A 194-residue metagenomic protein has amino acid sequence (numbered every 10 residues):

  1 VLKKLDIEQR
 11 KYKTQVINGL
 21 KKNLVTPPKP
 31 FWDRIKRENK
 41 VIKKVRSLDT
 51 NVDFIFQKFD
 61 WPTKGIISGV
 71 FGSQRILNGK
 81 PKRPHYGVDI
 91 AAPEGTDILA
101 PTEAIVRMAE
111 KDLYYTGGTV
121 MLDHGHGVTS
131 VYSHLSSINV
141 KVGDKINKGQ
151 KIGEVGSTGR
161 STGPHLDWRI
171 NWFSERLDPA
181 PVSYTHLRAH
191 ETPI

Functional and structural regions predicted by a protein language model:
V1: Short, aromatic- and glycine-rich surface loops/edge beta-strands on solvent-exposed regions
K4-T116: Surface-exposed, glycine-biased beta-strand/turn segments
S68, A91, D97-P101, Y132 (+3 more regions): Small beta-strand-rich domains/subdomains or short beta-sheet motifs embedded in larger alpha/beta proteins
D97-M108, S137-V155: Short, well-structured beta-strand-loop connectors
P101-S136, P164: Zn2+-dependent peptidoglycan hydrolase active-site motif and core
L166-S174: A short hydrophobic beta-strand segment most commonly corresponding to one strand of the jelly-roll/cupin
F173-Y184: …primarily DNA-binding HTH/wHTH and HhH modules…
H186-I194: Single conserved hydrophobic/aromatic residue that forms the stacking wall/gate of nucleotide- or nucleobase-binding
